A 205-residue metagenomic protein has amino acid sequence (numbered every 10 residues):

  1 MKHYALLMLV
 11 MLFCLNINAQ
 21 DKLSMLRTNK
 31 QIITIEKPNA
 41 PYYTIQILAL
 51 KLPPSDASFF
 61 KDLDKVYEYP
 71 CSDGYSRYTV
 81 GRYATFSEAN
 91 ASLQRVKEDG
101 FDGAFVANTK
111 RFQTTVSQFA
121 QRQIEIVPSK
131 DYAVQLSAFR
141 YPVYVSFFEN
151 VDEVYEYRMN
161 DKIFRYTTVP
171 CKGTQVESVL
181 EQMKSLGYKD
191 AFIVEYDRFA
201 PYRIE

Functional and structural regions predicted by a protein language model:
Y4, A19-E205: Acidic/polar low-complexity segments and flexible, solvent-exposed patches
Y4-F13: Sec-dependent N-terminal signal peptides
